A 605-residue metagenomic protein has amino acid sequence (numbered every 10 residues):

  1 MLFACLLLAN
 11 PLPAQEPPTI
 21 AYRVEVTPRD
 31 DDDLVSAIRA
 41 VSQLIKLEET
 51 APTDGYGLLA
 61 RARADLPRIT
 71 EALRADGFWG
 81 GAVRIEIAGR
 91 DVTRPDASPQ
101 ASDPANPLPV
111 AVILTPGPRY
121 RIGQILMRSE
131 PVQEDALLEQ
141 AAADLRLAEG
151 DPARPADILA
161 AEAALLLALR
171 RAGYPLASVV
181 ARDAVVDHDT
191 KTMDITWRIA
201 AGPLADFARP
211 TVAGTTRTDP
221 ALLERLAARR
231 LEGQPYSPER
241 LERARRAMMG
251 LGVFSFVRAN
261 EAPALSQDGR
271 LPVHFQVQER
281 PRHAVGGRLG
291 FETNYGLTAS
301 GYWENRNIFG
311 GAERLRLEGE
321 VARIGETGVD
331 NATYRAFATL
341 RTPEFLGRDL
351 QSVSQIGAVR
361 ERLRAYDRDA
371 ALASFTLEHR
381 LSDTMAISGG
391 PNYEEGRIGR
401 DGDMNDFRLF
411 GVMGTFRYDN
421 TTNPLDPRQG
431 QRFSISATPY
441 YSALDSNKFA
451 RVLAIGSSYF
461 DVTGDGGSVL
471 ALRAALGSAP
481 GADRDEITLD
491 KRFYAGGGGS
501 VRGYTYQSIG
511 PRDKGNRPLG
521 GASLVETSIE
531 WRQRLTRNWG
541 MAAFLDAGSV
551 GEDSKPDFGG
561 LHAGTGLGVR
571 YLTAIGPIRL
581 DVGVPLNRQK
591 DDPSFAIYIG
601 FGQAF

Functional and structural regions predicted by a protein language model:
M1-A9: Bacterial N-terminal signal peptides
N10-A14: Sec/Tat signal peptide C-region and signal peptidase I cleavage site
Q15-D33, K46-T293, R316-Y334, R368-A371 (+2 more regions): Periplasmic polypeptide-binding modules associated with outer-membrane biogenesis and secretion
R23, T70-A72, A82-R84, P109-I113 (+15 more regions): Beta-strand secondary-structure signal
V132-Q140, S237-S434, V501-G503, Q507-A522 (+2 more regions): Gram-negative/organellar outer-membrane beta-barrel architecture
W197, S549-D553, L586-R588: Short, solvent-exposed loop/turn segments at secondary-structure junctions
P272-R280, R288-E304, R380-L381, S388-G390 (+3 more regions): Extended beta-strand-rich architecture
M541-F544, P577-G583: Conserved active-site loop/cleft motifs that coordinate metal ions or position small ligands
